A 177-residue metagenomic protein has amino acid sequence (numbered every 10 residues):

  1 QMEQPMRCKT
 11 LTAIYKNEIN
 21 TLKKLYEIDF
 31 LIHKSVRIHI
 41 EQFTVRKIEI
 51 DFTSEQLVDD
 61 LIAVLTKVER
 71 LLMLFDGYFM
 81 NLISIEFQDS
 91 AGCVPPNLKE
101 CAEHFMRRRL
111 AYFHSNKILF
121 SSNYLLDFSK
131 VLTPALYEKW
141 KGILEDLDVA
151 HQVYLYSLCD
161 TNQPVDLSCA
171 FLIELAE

Functional and structural regions predicted by a protein language model:
Q1-H151, C159-Q163: Charged, non-catalytic interaction/linker regions at domain boundaries that couple catalytic cores to substrate
Y154-E177: Short, hydrophobic, well-ordered secondary-structure elements
